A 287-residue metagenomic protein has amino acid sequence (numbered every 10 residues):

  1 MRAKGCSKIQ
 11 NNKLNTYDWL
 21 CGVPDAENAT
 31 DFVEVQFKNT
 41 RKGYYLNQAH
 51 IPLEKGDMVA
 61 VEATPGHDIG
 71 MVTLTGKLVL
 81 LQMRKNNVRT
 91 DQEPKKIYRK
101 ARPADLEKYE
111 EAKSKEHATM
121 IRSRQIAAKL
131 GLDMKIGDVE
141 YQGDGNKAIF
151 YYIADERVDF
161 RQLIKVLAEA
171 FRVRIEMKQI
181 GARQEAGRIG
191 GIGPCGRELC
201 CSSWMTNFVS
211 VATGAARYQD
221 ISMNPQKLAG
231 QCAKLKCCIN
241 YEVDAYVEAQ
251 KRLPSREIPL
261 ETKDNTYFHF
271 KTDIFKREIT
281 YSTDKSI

Functional and structural regions predicted by a protein language model:
M1-A216, D220-S222: Acidic-enriched and Gly/Ser
A63, T262, T283: Acidic surface patches and DE-rich sequence motifs
G191-T262, Y267-F268: Conserved glycine-centered short motifs in functionally critical loops
K251, T266-I287: Short flanking/linker segments adjacent to small metal-binding domains or redox-active Cys/His motifs
